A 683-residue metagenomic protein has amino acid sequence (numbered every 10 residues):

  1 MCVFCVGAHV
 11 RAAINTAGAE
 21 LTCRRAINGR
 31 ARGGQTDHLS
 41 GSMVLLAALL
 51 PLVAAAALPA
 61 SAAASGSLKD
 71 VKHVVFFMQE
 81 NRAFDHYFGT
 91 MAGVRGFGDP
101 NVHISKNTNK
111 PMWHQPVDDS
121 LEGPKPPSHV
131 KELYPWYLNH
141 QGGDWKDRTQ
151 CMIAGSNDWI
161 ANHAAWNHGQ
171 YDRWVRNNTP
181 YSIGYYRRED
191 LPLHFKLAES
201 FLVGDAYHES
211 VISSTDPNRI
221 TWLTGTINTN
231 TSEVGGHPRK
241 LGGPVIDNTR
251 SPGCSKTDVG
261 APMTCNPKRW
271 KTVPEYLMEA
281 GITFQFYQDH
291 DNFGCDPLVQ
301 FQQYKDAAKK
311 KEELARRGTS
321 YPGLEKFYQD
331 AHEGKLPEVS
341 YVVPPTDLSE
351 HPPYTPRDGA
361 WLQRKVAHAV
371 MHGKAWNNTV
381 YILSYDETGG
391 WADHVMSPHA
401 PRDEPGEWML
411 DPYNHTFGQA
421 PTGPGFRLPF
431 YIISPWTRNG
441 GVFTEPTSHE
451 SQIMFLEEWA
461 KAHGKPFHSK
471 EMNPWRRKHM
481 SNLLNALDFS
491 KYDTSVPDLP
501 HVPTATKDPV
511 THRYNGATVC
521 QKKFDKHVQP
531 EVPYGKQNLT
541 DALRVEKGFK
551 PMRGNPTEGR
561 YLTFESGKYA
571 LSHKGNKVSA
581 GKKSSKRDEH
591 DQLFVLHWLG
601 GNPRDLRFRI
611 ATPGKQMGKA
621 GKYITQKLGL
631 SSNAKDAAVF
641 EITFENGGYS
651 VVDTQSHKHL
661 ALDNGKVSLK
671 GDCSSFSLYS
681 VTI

Functional and structural regions predicted by a protein language model:
C2, G29, V44-L45: Context-dependent free N-terminus signature
C2-C5, C23: Cysteine-centered motifs
G7-A8, A12-I14, L21: Short linear segments in intrinsically disordered or otherwise low-structure-confidence regions
R11, R24-R25, R30-R32: Basic polycationic patches enriched in arginine
N15, D37-H38: Intrinsic-disorder-associated, low-complexity terminal segments enriched in Asp/Asn/His/Tyr and depleted of Lys/Arg
S42-P59: Fungal secretory targeting signals
A60-H657, L662-I683: N-terminal pro-sequences and low-complexity stem/linker regions of secreted or lumenal proteins
